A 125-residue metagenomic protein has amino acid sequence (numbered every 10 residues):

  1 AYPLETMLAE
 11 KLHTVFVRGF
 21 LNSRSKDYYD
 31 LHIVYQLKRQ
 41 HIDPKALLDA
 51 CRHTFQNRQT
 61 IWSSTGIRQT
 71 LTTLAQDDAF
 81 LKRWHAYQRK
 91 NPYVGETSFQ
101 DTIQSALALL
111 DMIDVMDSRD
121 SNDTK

Functional and structural regions predicted by a protein language model:
A1-K125: Structured mid-to-C-terminal alpha-helical surface segments
